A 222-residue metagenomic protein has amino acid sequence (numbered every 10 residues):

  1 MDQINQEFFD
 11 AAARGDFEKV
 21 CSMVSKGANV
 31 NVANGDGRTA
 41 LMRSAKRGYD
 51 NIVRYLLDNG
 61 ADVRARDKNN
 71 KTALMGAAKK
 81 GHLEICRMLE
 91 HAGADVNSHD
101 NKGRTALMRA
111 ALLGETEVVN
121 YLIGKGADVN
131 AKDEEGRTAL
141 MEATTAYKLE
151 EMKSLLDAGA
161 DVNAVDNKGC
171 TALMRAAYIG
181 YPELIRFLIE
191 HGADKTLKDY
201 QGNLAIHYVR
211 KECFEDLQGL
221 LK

Functional and structural regions predicted by a protein language model:
K19, N51-I52, E84-I85, E117-V118 (+3 more regions): Conserved ankyrin/ankyrin-like repeat signature
